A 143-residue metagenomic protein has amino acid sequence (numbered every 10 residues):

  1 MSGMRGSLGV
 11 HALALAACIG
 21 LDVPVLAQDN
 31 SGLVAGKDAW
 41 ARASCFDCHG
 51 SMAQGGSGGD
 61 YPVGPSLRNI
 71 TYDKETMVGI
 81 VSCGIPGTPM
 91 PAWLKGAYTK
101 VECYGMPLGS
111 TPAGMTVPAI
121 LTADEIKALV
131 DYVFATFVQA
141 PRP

Functional and structural regions predicted by a protein language model:
M1-A12: Bacterial N-terminal signal peptides that target proteins for export
H11-G20: Bacterial N-terminal signal peptides
D22-A41, G55-G56, V63, T76 (+3 more regions): Electrostatic cytochrome c docking/interface patches
G32, S44, D73, L121-E125: An acidic site on a long C-lobe helix of protein kinase domains
G36, R42-M52, V81, L129-V133: The canonical Cys-X-X-Cys-His
K37, G50-P118: Gly/Gly-Pro-rich "capping" loops immediately C-terminal to redox-active cysteine motifs in periplasmic/lumenal
C45, P86-P89, V138: Generic structural signal for secondary-structure transition and capping sites
V101-P143: C-terminal capping alpha-helices of c-type cytochrome domains
